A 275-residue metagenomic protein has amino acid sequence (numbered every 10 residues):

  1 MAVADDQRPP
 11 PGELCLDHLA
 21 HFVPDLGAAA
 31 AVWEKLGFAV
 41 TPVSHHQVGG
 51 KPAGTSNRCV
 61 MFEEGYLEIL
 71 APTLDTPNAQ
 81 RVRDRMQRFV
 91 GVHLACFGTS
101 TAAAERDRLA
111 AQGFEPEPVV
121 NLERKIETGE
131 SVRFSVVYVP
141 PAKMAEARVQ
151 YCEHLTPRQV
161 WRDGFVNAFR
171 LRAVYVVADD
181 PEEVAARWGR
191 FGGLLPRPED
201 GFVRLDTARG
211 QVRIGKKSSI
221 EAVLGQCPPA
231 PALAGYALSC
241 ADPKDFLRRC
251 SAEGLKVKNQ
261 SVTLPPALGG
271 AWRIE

Functional and structural regions predicted by a protein language model:
A2-L16, H21-T41, A53-T55, M61-N121 (+1 more regions): Glyoxalase I/VOC metalloenzyme domain signal
V43-H45: A short acidic/basic microdomain associated with nuclease active sites
Q47-P52: Acidic-and-aromatic substrate-binding clefts and catalytic sites of carbohydrate-active enzymes
